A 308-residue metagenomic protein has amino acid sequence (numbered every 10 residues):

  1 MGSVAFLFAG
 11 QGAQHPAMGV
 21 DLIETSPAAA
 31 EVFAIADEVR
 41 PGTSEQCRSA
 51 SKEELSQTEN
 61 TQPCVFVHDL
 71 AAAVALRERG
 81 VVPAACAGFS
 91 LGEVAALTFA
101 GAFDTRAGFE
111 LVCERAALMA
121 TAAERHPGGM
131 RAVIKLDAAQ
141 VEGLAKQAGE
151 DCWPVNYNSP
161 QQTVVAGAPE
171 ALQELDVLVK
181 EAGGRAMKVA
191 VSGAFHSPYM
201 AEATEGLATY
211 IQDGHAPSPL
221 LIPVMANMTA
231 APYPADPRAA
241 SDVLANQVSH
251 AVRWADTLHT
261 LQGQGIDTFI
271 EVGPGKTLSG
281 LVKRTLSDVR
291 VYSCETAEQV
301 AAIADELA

Functional and structural regions predicted by a protein language model:
M1-Q140, M187-V189, T268-E298: FabD-like malonyl-/acyl-CoA
Q11-A13, E38-P41, A100-Q247: Alpha/beta catalytic cores of group-transfer enzymes, especially the acyltransferase/condensing modules of polyketide
T61-P63, A194-F195, A251: Glycine-rich phosphate/pyrophosphate-binding beta-alpha loops
V65, A245-H250: Short, flexible loop segments at the rims of nucleotide/cofactor-binding pockets, characterized by
R77, H259-G265: Non-catalytic positions within long, well-ordered alpha-helices that form the structural scaffold/packing of enzyme
T229, R290-A308: Short, flexible loop segments at boundaries between secondary-structure elements
V252-T260: A short, well-structured juxtamembrane/interface segment
